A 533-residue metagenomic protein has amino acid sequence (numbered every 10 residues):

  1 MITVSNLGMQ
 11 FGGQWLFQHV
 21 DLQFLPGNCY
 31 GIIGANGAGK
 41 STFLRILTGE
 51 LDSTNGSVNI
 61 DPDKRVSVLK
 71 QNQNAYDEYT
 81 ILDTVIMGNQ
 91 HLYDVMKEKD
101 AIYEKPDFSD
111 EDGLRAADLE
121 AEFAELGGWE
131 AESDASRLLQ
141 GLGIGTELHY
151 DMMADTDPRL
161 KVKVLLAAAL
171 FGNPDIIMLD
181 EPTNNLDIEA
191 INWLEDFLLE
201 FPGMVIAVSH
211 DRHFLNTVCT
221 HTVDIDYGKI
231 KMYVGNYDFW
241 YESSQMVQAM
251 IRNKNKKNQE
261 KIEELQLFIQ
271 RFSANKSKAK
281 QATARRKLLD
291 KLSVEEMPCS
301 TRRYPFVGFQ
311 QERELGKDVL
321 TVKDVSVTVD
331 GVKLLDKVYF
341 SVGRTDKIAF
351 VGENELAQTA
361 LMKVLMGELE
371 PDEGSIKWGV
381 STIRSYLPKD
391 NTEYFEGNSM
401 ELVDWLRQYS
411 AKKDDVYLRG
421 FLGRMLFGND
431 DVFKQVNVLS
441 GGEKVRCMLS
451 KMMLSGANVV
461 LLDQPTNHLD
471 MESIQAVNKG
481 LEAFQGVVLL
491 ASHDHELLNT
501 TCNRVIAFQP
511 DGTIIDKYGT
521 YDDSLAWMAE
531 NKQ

Functional and structural regions predicted by a protein language model:
M1-N253, F309-Q533: ABC ATP-binding cassette signature C-motif
K99, P106, F123, E130 (+4 more regions): Leucine-rich amphipathic alpha-helices with coiled-coil/heptad-repeat character
S136-L142, L267-R271, K287-L292: Short amphipathic coiled-coil heptad-repeat segments
I251-L265, I269-R271, K276-K287, R303 (+1 more regions): ABC ATPase nucleotide-binding domains
R285-R303, K347: ABC transporter TMD-NBD coupling linker
P298-E314: Short, flexible cytosolic linker that couples an ABC transmembrane/permease module to its adjacent nucleotide-binding
